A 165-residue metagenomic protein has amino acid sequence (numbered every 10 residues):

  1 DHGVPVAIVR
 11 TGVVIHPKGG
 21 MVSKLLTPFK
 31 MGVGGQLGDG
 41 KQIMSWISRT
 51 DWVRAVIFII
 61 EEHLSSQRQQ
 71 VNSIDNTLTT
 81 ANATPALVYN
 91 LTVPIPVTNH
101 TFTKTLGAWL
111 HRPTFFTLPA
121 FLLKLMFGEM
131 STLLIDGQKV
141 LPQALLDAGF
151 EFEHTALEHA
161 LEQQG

Functional and structural regions predicted by a protein language model:
H2-I8, G12-M44, R49: NAD(P)-dependent short-chain dehydrogenase/reductase
A7, S45, I95, F116 (+1 more regions): Residues that recognize and position ribonucleotide moieties
R10-T11, V93, L141: A secondary-structure boundary/capping signal
H16, M44-T50, V97, V140 (+1 more regions): Residue-level signal for the nucleotide or nucleotide-sugar donor/cofactor binding architecture
W52, V56, L91, F102 (+2 more regions): Non-catalytic, hydrophobic alpha-helical segments
I59-H63, T155: Generic structural signal for alpha-helix termini and adjacent loop/cap motifs
E62-E129, E162: Mid/C-terminal beta-alpha module of Rossmann-like enzyme folds, strongest in SDR-family dehydrogenases/epimerases
T132-G165: C-terminal amphipathic/interface module of NAD(P)-dependent oxidoreductases and related NAD-binding regulators
